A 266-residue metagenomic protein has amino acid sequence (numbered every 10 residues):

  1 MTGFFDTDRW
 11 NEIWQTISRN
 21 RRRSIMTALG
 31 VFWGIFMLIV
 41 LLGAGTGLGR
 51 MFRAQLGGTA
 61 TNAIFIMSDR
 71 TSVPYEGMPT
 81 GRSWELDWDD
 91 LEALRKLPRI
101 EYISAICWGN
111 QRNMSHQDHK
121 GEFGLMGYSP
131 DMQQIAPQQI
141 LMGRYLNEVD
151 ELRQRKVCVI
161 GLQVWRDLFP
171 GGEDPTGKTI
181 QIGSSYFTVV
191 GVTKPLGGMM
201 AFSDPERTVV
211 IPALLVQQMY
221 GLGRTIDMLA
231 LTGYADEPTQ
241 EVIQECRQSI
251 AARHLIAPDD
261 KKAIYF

Functional and structural regions predicted by a protein language model:
M1-D8, R23, I250-F266: Membrane-helix entry/capping segments
M1-I35: N-terminal Sec/SRP start-transfer signal
R9-I13, T27, M51-F52, D87-D90 (+3 more regions): Hydrophobic alpha-helical segments typical of transmembrane helices and their membrane-interface/capping positions
N20, L48, I66, L94 (+8 more regions): Generic structural signal for small/hydrophobic residues in well-ordered secondary structure, especially within
G34-L41, G45, G49: Alpha-helical transmembrane segments
T46-G124, D131-Q134, E148, R166-D167 (+3 more regions): Hydrophobic, regular-secondary-structure patches
N62, G121, T225-L229, K262: Short amphipathic alpha-helical segments
P130-L146, D150, K156-D259: Mid-to-C-terminal secondary-structure elements that act as membrane-proximal/extracytoplasmic interface segments
